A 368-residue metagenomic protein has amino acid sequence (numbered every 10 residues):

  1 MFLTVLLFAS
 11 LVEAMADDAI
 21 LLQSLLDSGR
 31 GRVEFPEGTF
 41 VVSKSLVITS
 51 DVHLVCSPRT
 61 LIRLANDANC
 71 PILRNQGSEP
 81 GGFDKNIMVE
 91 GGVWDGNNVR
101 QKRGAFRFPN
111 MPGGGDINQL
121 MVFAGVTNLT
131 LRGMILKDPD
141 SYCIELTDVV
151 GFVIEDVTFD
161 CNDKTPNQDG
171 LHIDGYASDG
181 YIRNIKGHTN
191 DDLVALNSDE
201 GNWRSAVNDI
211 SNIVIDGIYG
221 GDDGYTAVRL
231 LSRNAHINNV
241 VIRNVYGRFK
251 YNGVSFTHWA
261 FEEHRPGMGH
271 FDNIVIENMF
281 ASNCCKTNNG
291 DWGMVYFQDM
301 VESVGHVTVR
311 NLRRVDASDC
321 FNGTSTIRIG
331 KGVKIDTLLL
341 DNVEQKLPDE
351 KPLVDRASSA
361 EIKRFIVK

Functional and structural regions predicted by a protein language model:
M1-F2: Bacterial N-terminal signal peptides that target proteins for export
V5-K368: Extracellular/periplasmic carbohydrate-active domains that bind, remodel, or depolymerize complex polysaccharides
